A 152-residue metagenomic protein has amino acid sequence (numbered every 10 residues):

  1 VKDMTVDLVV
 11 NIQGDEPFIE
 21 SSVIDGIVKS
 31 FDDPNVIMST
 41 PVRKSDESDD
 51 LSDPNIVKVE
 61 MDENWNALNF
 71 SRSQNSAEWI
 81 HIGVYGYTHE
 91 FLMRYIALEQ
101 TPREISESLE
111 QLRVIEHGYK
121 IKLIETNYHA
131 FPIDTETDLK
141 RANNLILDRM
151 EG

Functional and structural regions predicted by a protein language model:
D3-P17: Short beta-strand-to-loop acidic/aromatic patch adjacent to the donor-nucleotide binding site
T5-V6, D33-I37, Y119: Short, high-confidence coil segments that cap the C-terminus of an alpha-helix and link into the following beta-strand
V9-I12, S39-P41, Y95, K122-T126: Short beta-strands and strand-loop turn motifs
P17-I19, A130: A short, conserved beta-strand element in the Rossmann-like catalytic core that flanks the donor/metal-binding loop
I19-T101: Conserved core of the sugar-phosphate nucleotidyltransferase
E78-G152: Conserved alpha/beta core of the MobA/IspD/sugar-nucleotide pyrophosphorylase nucleotidyltransferase superfamily
